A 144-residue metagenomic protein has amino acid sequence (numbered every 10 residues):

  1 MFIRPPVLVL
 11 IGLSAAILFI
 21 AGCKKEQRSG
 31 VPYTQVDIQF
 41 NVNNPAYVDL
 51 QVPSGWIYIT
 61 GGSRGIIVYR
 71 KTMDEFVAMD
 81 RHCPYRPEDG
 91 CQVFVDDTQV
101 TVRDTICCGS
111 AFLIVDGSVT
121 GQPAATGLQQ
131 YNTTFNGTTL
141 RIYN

Functional and structural regions predicted by a protein language model:
M1, C23, T72-M73, T105: Charge-rich, low-complexity amphipathic helices in intrinsically disordered tails/linkers adjacent to domains
M1-C23: Sec-dependent bacterial lipoprotein signal peptides
L13, D37-F40, C107: Short, flexible active-site loop motifs that bind/organize anionic cofactors or intermediates
K25-Q99, F112-D116, G127-N144: N-terminal pre-ligand scaffold of iron-sulfur
C83, D104-C107: Short cysteine clusters
T120-G121: Acidic, glycine-rich flexible loop segments
